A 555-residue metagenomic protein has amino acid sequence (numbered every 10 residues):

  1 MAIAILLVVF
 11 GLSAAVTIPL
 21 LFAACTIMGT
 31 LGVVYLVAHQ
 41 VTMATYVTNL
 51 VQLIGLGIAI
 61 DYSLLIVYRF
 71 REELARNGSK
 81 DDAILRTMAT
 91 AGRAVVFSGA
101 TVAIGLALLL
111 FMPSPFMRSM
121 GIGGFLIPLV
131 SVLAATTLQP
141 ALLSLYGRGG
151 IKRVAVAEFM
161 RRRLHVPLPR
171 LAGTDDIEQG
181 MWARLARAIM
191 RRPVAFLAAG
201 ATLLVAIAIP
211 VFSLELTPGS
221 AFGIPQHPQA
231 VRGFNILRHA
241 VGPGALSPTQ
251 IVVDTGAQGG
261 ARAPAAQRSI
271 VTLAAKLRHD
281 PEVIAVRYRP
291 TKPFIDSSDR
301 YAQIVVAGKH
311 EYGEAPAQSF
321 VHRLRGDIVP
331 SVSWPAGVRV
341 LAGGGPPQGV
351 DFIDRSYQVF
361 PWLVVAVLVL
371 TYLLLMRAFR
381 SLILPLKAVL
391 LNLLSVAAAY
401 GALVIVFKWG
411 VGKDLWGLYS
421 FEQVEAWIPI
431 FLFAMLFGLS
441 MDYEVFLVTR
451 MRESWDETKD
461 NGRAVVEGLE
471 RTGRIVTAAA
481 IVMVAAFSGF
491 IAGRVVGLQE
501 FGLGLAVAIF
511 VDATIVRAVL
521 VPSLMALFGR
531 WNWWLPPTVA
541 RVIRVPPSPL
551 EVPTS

Functional and structural regions predicted by a protein language model:
M1-L216, A336-V340, G345-S555: Membrane-embedded transmembrane helical bundles of large multi-pass transporters/channels
S213-K413: Structured non-transmembrane domains adjacent to transmembrane bundles in polytopic membrane proteins
